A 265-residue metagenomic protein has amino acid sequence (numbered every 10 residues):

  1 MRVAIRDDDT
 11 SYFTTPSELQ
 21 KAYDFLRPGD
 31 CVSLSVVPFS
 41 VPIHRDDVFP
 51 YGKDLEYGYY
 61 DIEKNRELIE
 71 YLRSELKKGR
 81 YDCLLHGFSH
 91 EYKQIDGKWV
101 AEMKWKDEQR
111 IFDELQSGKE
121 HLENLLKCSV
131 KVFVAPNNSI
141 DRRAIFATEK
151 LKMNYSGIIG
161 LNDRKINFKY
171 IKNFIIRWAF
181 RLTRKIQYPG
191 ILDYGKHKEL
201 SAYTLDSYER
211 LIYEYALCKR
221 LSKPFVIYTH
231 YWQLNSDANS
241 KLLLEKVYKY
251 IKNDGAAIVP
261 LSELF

Functional and structural regions predicted by a protein language model:
M1-K78, I227: Active-site beta->alpha N-cap acidic-glycine motif
V3-F13, G52-E63, A101-Q109, E199-L205 (+1 more regions): The substrate-binding groove and active-site-proximal loops of carbohydrate-active enzymes, especially glycoside
D7-D9, L34-P38, L85-G87, V134-N137 (+2 more regions): A cross-domain feature marking catalytic cores of carbohydrate-active enzymes and several ubiquitous metabolic/repair
L19-Y23, I69-R73, F112-E120, I145 (+2 more regions): Generic structural signal for well-ordered alpha-helices, preferentially at hydrophobic/aromatic core positions
G29-C31, D82, W105-D141, L217-T229: CE4/NodB-like, metal-dependent polysaccharide N-deacetylase domain that modifies extracellular/periplasmic N-acetylated
S33, Y155-S156, K219-F265: C-terminal domain-boundary segment and adjacent tail
R45-R73, K77, A135-F225: Active-site-adjacent pocket scaffolds in enzyme catalytic domains
K53-H90, V100-E114: Substrate-binding cleft of extracellular glycoside hydrolase catalytic domains
